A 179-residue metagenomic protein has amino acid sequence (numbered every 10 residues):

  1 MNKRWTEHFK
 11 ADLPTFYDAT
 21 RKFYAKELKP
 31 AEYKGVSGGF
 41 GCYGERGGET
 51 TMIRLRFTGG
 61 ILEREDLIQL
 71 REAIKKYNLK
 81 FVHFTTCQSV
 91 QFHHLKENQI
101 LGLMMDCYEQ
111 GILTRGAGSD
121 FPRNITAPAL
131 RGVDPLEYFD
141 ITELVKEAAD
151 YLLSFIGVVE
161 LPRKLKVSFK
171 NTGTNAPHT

Functional and structural regions predicted by a protein language model:
M1-I53, E65-Q69, A73-Y77: Iron-sulfur (Fe-S) cluster-binding modules
A25-L28, T50-T179: Small-residue-enriched alpha-helical segments and adjacent helix-cap loops that form tight helix-helix packing
